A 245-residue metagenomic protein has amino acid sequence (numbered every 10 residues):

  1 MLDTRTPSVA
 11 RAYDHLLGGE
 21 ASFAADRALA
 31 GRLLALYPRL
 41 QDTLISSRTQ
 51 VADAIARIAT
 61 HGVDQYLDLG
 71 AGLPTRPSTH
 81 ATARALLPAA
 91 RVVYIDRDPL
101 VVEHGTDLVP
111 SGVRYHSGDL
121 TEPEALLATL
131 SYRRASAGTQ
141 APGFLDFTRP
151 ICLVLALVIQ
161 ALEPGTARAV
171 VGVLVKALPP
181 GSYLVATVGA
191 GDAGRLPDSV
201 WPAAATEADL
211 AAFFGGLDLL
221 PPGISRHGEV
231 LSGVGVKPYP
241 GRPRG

Functional and structural regions predicted by a protein language model:
M1-G118, E122-E124, A128-F147, V175: Rossmann-like AdoMet
P110, P179, G215: Short conserved AdoMet
L145-I159: Short SAM/SAH-binding signature in class I
C152-L155, V171, A177-G189: Conserved beta-strand signature within the Rossmann-like core of class I S-adenosyl-L-methionine
G165-G172: Charged helix-capping and loop-helix junction motifs
G189-V200: Short, glycine-/aromatic-enriched active-site segment of Class I SAM-dependent methyltransferases
W201-G223: Short alpha-helix
G223-G245: Core SAM-dependent methyltransferase catalytic element
